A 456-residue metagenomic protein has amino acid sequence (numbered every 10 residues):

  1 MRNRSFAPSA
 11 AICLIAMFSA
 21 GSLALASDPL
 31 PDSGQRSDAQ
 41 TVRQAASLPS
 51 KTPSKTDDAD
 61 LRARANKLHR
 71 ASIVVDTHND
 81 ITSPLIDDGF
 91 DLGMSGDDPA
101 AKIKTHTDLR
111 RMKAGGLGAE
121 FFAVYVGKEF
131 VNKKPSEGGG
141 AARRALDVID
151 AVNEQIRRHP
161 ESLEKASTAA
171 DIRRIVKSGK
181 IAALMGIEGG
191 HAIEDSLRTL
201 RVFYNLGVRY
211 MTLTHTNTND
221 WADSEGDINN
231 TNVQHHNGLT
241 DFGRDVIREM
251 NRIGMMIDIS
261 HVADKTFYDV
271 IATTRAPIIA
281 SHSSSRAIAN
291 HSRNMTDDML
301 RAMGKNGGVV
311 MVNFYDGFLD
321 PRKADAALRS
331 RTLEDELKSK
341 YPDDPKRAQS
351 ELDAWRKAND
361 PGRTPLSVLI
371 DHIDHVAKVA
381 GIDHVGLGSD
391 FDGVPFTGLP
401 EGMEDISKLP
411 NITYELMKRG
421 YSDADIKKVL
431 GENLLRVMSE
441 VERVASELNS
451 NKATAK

Functional and structural regions predicted by a protein language model:
M1-A11: Bacterial N-terminal signal peptides that target proteins for export
R2-N3, S19, S27: N-terminal leader/targeting segments
S9-S22: Bacterial N-terminal signal peptides
L25-Q234, N290-K456: N-terminal hydrophobic targeting/anchoring segments and the immediately downstream early-domain regions of hydrolases
E194, N205-N294: Divalent metal-binding pocket/active-site signature
